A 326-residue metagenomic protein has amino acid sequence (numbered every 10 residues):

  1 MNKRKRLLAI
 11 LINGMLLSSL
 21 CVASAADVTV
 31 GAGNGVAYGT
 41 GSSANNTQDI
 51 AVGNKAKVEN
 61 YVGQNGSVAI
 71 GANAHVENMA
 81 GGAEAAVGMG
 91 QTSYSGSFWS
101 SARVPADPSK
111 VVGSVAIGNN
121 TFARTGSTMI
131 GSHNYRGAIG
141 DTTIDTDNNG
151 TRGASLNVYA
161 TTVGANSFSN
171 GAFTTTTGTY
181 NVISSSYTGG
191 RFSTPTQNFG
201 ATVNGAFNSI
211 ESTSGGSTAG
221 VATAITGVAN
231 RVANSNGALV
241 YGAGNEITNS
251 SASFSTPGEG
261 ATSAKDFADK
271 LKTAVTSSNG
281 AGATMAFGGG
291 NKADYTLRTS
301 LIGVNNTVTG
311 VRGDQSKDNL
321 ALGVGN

Functional and structural regions predicted by a protein language model:
M1-A9, N13-N326: Glycine- and small/polar-enriched repetitive beta-structure motifs of secreted/surface proteins
